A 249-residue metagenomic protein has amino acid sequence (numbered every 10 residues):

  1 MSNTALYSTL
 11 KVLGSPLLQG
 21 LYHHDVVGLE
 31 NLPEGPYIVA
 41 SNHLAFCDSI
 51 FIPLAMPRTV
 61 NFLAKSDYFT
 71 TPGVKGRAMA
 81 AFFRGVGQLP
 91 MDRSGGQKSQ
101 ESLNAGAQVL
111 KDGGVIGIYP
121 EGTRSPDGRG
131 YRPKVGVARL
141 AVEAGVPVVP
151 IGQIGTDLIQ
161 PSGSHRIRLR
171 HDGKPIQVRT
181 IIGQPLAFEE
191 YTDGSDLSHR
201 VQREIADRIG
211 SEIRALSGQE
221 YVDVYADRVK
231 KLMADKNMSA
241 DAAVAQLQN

Functional and structural regions predicted by a protein language model:
M1-N31, R58, V74-V86: A transmembrane-helix-recognition feature enriched in membrane-embedded lipid enzymes and envelope glyco-/phospholipid
S2-A5, Q100-N249: Non-catalytic C-terminal accessory region of glycerolipid acyltransferases and related lyso-lipid remodeling enzymes
V12-G14, G85-R93, P120-R124: Short, basic, glycine/proline-bearing loop/turn elements
G14-H23, V39-A40, R93-Q97, D127: Short, flexible loop segments at the rims of nucleotide/cofactor-binding pockets, characterized by
D25, A45, K75, S99-L103 (+1 more regions): Amphipathic coiled-coil/heptad-repeat helices and related helical stalk/stem segments that mediate oligomerization
V27, D92, G183: Residue-level detector of conserved, well-ordered beta-strand and adjacent loop positions that form binding/recognition
N31-G96: Catalytic core of membrane glycerolipid acyltransferases/transacylases, capturing the structured, soluble-facing
